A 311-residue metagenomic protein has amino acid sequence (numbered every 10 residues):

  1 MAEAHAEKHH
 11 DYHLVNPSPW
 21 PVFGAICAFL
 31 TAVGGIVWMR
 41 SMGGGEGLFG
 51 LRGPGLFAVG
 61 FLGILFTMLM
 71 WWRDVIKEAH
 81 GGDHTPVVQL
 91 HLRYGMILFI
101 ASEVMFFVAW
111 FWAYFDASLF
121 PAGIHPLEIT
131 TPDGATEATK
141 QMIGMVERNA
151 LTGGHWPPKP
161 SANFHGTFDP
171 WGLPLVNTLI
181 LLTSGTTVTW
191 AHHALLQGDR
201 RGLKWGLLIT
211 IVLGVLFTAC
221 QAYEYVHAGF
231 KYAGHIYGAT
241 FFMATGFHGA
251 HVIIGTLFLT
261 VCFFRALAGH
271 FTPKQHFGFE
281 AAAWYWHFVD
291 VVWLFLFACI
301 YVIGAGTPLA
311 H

Functional and structural regions predicted by a protein language model:
M1-H311: ...captures the hydrophobic TM-helix bundle architecture rather than a specific catalytic motif, and can also fire on
